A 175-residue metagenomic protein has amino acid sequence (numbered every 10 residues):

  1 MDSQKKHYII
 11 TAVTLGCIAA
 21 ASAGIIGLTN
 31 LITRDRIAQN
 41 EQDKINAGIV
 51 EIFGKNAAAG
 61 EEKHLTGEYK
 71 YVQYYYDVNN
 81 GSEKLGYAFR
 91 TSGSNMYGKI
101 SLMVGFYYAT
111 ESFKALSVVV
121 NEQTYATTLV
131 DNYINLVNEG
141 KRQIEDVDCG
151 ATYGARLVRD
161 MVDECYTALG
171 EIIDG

Functional and structural regions predicted by a protein language model:
D2-G175: Flexible, solvent-exposed loop/hinge segments and secondary-structure transition points
